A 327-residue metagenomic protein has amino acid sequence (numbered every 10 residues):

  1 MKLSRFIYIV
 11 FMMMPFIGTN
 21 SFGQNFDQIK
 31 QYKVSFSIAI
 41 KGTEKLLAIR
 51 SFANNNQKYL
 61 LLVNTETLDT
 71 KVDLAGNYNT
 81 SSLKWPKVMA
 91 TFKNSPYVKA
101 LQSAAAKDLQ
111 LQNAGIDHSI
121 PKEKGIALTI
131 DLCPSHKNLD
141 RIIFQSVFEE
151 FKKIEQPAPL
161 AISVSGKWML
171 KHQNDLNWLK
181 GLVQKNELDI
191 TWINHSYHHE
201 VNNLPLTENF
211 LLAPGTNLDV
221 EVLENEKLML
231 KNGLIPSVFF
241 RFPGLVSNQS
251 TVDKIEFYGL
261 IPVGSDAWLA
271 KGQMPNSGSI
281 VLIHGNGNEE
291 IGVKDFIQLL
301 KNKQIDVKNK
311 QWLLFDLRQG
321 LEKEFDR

Functional and structural regions predicted by a protein language model:
M1-T129, L139-R141, Q145-A161, K167-N174 (+3 more regions): Terminal accessory/targeting
I130-P134, S196: Active-site metal-binding loops of divalent metal-dependent hydrolases
L132, F242, G285: Short acidic donor-binding/metal-coordinating loop in glycosyltransferase active sites
K152-D253, F257-L282: Metal-dependent polysaccharide deacetylase catalytic core of the NodB/CE4 family, i.e., the active-site-bearing domain
